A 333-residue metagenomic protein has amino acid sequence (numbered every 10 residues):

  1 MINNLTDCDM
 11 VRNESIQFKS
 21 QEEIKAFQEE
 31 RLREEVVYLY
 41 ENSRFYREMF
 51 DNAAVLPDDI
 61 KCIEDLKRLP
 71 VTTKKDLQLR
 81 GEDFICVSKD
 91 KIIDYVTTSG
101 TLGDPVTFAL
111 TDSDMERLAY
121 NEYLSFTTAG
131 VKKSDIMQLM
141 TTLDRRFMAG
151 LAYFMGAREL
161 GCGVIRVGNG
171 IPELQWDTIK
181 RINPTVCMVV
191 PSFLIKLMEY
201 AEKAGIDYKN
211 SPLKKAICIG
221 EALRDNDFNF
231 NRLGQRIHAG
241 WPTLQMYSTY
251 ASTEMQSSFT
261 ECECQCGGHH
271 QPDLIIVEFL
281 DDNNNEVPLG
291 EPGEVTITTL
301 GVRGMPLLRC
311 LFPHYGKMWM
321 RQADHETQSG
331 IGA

Functional and structural regions predicted by a protein language model:
M1-E23, F27-Y38, L160-A333: Active-site glycine/GP-rich loop and adjacent strand/helix microenvironment that borders small-molecule binding pockets
M1-T97, G103-Y120, L124, T128 (+1 more regions): Nucleotide 5′-phosphate-binding alpha/beta core
Y38, F45, N121, A152 (+2 more regions): Amphipathic alpha-helical segments that form well-ordered structural scaffolds and often line/cohere around active
T98-S99, M137, A157, V277: Hydrophobic alpha-helical segments that mediate membrane insertion or helix-helix packing
V106-T107, R146-F147, L223-D227: A generic structural signal for short coil/turn motifs at secondary-structure boundaries
D112-T127, I136-K196: AMP-binding/adenylate-forming
S134-D135, G290: Beta-strand-connecting loops/turns
